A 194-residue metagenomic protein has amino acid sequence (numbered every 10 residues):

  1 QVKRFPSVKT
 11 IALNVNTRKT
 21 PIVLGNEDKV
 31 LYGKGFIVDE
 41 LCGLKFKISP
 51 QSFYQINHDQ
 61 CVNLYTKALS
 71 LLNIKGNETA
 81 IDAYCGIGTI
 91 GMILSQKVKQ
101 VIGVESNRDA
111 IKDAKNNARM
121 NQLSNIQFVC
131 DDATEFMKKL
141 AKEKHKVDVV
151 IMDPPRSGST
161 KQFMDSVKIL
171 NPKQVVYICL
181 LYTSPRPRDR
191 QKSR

Functional and structural regions predicted by a protein language model:
V2-K3, S7-L180, S184, R190 (+1 more regions): Rossmann-like S-adenosyl-L-methionine
